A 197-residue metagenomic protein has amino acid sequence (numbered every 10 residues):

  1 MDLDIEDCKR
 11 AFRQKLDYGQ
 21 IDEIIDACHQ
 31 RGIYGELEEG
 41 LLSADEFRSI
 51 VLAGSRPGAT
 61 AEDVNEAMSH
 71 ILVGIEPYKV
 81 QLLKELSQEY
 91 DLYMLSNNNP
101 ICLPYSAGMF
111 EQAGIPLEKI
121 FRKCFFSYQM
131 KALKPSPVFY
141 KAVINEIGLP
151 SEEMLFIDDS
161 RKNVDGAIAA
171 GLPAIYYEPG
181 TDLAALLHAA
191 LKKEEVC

Functional and structural regions predicted by a protein language model:
M1-H29, A53-G54, A169-A170: Active-site neighborhood of HAD-like aspartate-dependent phosphohydrolases
D7-A11, G32, E46, I50 (+5 more regions): Alpha-helical elements of Rossmann-like donor-binding domains used by nucleotide-donor carbohydrate transfer enzymes
I21, E76-V80, P137: Structural motif corresponding to alpha-helix initiation and N-cap regions
G32-E36, C102-P104: A short acidic, helix-capping loop that chelates divalent metal ions and anchors anionic groups
Y34-N65: A metal-dependent, Asp-based hydrolase signature
A61-F110: Substrate-recognition element of Asp-dependent hydrolases with the DxDx(T/V) motif
N99-P100, P104-C197: Asp-based, Mg2+/Mn2+-dependent phosphohydrolase catalytic module
